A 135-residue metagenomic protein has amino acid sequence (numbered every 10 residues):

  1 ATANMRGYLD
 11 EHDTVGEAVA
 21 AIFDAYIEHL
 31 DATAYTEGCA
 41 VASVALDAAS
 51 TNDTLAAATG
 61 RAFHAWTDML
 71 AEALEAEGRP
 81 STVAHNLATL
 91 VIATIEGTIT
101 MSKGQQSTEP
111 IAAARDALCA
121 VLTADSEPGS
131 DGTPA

Functional and structural regions predicted by a protein language model:
T2-A3, D24, A57, R61-D68 (+5 more regions): Generic detection of well-ordered alpha-helical segments
R6-E37, A88-V91: Hydrophobic alpha-helical connector segments
G7, H12, T51-D53, F63-A88 (+1 more regions): Hydrophobic alpha-helical bundle segments that form small-molecule/ligand-binding pockets
V15, E37, N52-L55, P80-A84 (+1 more regions): Residue-level recognition of alpha-helical structural elements
E17-A21, T33-A57: Amphipathic alpha-helical segments used for helix-helix packing
A21-E28, N86, S102, A120 (+1 more regions): C-terminal regulatory/oligomerization modules of transcriptional regulators
H29, E72, I92-E109, V121-P128: Amphipathic C-terminal alpha-helical segment
E37, A42, S81-M101, A117-V121: Hydrophobic alpha-helical segments that form the core of small-molecule binding pockets and/or dimer interfaces
